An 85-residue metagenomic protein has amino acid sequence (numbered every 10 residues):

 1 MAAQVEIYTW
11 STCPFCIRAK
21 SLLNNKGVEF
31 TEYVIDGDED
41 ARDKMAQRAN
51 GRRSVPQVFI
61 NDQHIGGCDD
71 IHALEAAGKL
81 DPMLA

Functional and structural regions predicted by a protein language model:
M1-T31: Local sequence-structure signature of Cys/Sec-based thiol-disulfide redox active-site neighborhoods
S11, Y33, A46, C68: Conserved short-loop catalytic and cofactor-binding motifs
E29, G51, L74-A77: A short linear boundary/processing microfeature
I35-R53, P82-M83: Thioredoxin-like thiol-disulfide oxidoreductase module
N50-F59, D69: Structural micro-motif
I60-A85: Non-catalytic, surface beta->alpha helical segment in thiol-disulfide oxidoreductase systems
